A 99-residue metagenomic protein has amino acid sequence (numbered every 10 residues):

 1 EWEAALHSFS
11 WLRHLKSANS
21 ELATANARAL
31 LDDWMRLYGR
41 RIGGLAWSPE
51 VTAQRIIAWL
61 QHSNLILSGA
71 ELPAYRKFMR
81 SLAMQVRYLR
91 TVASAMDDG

Functional and structural regions predicted by a protein language model:
W2-G99: Aromatic-lined, polymer-binding surfaces characteristic of secreted/periplasmic polysaccharide-degrading enzymes
